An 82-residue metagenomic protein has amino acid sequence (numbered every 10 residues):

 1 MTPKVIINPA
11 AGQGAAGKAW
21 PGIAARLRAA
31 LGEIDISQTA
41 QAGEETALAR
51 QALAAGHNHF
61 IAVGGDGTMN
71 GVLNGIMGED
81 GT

Functional and structural regions predicted by a protein language model:
M1-F60, N70: ATP/NTP phosphate-donor binding region
I36, G81-T82: Secondary-structure boundary/capping residues
V63-G64: Active-site acidic Asp-centered loop
T68-G81: Short Gly/Thr/Asp-enriched flexible loops that form oxyanion-binding sites at enzyme active sites
